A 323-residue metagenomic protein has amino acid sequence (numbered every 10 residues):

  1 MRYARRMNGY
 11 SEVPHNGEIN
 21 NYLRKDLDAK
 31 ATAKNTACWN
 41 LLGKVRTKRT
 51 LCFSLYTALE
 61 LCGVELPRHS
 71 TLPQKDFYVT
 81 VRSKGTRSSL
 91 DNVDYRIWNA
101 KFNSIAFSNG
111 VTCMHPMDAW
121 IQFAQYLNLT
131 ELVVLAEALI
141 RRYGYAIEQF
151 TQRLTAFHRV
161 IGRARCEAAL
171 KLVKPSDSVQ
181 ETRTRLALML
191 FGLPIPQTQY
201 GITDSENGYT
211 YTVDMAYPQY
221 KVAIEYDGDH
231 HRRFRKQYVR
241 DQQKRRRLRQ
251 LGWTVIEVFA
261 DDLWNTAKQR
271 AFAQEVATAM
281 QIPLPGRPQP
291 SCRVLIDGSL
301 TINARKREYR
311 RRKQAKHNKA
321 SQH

Functional and structural regions predicted by a protein language model:
M1-I161, Q281-H323: Short gly/ser-rich loop at a beta-strand->alpha-helix junction or flexible surface loop bordering the NTP-binding
I140-H323: Surface segments flanking catalytic/ligand-binding clefts of nucleic-acid enzymes
